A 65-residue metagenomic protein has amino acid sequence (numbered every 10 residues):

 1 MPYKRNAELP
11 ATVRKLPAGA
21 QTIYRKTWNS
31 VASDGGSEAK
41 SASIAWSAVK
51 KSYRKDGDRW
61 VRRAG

Functional and structural regions predicted by a protein language model:
M1-G65: C-terminal alpha-helical interaction appendages
